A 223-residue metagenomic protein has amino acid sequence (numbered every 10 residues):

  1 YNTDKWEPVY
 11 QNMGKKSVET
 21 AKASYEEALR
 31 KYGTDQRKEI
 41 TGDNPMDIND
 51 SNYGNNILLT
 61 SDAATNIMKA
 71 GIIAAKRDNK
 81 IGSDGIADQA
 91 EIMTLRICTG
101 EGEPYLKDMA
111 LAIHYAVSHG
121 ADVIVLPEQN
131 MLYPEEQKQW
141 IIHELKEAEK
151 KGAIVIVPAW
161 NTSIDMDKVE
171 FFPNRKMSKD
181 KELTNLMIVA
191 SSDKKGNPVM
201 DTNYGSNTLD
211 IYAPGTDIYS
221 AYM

Functional and structural regions predicted by a protein language model:
Y1-Y105, L183-N185, K195-G196, Y204-T208: Subtilisin-like serine protease catalytic core
I73, M93-C98, S118, D122 (+2 more regions): Hydrolase catalytic cores
A74-D78, H114-D122, K146-K150, R175-K179: Sec-exported extracytoplasmic/periplasmic mature domains
N79, C98-G102, Q129-Y133, I154 (+3 more regions): Solvent-exposed loop/turn segments at secondary-structure junctions within structured extracellular/periplasmic domains
E91, D122, G152-I154, M187: Proline-centered loop/turn at the N-terminus of a beta-strand
I113-E136, P158-A159: Short acidic, glycine-rich surface-loop motifs adjacent to enzyme active sites
Y133-P158, F172-K179, N185: Catalytic-core regions built around general acid/base machinery
K150, R175-M223: Extracellular S/T/G-rich loop segment that most often corresponds to the catalytic His/Ser-adjacent loop
